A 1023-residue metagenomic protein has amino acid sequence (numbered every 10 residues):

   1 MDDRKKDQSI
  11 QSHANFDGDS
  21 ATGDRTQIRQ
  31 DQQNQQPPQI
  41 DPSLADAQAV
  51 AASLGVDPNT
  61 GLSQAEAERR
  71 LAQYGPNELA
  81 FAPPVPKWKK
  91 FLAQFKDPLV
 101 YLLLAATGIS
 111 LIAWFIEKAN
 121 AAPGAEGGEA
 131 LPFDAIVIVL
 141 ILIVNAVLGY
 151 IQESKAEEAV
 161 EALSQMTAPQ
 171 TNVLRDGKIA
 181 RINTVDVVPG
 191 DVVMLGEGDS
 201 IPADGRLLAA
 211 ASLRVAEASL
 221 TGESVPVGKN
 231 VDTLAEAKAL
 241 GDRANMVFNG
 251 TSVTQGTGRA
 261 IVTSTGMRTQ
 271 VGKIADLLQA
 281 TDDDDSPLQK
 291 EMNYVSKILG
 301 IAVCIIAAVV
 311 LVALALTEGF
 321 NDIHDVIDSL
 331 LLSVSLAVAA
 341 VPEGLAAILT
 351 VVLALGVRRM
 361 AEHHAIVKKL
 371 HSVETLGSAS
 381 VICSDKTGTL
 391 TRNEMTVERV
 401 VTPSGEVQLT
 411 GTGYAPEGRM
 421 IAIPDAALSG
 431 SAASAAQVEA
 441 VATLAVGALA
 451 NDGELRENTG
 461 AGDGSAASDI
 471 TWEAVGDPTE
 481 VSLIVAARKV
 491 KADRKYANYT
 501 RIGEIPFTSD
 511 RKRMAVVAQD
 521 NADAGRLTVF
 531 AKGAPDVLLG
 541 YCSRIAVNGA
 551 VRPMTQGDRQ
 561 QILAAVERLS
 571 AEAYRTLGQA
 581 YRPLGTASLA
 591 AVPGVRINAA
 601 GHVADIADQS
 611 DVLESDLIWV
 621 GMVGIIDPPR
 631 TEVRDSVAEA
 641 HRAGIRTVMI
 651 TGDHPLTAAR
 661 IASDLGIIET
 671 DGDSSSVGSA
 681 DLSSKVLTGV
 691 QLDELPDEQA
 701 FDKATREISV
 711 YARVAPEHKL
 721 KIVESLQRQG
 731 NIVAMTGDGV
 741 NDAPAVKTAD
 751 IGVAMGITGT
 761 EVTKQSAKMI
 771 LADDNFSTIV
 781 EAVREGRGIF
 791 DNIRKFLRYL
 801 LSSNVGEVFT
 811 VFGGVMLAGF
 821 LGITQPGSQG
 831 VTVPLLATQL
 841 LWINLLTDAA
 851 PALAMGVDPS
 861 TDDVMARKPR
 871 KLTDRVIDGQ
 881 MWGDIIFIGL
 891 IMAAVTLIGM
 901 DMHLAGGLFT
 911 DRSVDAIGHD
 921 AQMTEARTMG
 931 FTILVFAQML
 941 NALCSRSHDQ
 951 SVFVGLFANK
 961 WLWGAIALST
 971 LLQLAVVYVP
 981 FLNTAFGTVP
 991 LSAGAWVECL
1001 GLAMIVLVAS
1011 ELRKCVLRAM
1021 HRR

Functional and structural regions predicted by a protein language model:
D2-P869, V876-I877, L890, F931 (+1 more regions): Conserved cytosolic headpiece of P-type ATPases
A119, D884-G899: Alpha-helical transmembrane segments of multi-pass integral membrane proteins
M816-L836, M902-A926: Helix-coil boundary and interhelical linker segments in multi-pass alpha-helical membrane proteins
T847, R927-A942: Generic alpha-helical transmembrane segments
L872-I891, I917-M929: Membrane-water interface at loop-to-transmembrane-helix junctions
